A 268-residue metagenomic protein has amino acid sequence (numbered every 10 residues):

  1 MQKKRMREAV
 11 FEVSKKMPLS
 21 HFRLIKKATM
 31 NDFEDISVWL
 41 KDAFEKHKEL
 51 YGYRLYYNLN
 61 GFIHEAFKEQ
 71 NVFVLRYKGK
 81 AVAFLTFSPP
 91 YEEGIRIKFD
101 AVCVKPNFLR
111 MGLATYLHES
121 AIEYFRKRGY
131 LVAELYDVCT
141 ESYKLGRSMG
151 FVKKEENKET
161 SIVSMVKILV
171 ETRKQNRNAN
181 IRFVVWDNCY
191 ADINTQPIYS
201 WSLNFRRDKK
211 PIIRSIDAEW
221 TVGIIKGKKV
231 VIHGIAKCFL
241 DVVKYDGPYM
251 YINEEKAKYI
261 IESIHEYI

Functional and structural regions predicted by a protein language model:
K3-Y57, K174-K209: Short amphipathic alpha-helix that is part of the acyltransferase structural core
E49-Y77, F84-T86, Y199-D217: Active-site rim helix/loop that mediates acceptor-substrate recognition in acyltransferases
V74, K80-P89, R96-K98, C103 (+2 more regions): Conserved beta-strand in the GNAT
D100-R110, K244-E255: A short, internal acetyl-CoA/4′-phosphopantetheine-binding micro-motif in the GNAT/acyltransferase core
V104, R110-E123, S148, I264: Conserved acetyl-CoA-binding loop-helix of GNAT-fold acetyltransferases
E134-K144, M250: Conserved beta-strand-loop-alpha-helix junction that forms the acyl-donor binding cleft
E134-Y136, V152-L169: Conserved catalytic-core motifs of GNAT/GCN5-like acyltransferases
L145-F151: Conserved active-site tyrosine of GNAT-family acetyltransferases
